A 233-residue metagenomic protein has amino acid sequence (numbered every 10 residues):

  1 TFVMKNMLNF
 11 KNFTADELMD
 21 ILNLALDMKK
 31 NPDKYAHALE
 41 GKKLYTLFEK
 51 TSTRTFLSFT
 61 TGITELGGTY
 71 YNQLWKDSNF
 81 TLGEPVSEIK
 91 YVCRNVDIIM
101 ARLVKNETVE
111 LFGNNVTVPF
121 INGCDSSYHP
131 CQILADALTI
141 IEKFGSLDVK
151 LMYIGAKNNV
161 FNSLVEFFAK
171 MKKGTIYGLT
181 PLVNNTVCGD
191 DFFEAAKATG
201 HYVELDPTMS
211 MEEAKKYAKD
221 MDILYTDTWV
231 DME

Functional and structural regions predicted by a protein language model:
F2-L57: Positively charged, low-complexity intrinsically disordered leader regions
M7, Y70-N72, F120, Y202-L205: Conserved beta-strand scaffold positions in the cores of enzyme catalytic domains, especially in NTP/NDP-utilizing
A25, V96, V116, D220-M221: Short, well-ordered alpha-helix to beta-strand connector turns
D33-A36, I89-K90, E212-K215: Short hydrophobic/charged patches on amphipathic alpha-helices used for structural packing and interfaces
H37-I141: Phosphate/diphosphate ligand-binding glycine-rich loop within oxidoreductases
E49-T61, E142-T226: Glycine-rich phosphate/diphosphate-binding loop of Rossmann-like nucleotide-binding domains
K105-N106, T228-M232: Short glycine-rich anion-binding loops that position phosphate/pyrophosphate groups of nucleotides and phosphorylated
V109, F161, E233: Glycine/Thr-rich phosphate-binding loops of Rossmann-like dinucleotide-binding domains
